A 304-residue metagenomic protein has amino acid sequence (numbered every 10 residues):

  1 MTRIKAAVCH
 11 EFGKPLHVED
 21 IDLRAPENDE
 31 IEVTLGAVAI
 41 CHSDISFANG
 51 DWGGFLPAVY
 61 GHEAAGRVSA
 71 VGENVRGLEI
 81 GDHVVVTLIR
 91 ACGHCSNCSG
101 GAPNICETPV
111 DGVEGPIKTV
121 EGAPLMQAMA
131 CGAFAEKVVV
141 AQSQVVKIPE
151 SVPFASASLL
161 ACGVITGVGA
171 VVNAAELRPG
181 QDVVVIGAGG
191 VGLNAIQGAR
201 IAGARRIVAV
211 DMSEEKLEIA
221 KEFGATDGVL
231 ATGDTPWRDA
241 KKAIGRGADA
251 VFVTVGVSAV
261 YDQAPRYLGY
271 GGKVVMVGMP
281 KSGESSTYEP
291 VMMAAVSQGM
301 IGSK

Functional and structural regions predicted by a protein language model:
K5-A7, H17, D22, T34 (+3 more regions): Residues located in well-ordered beta-strands
F12, S213, P280: Residues in the short beta-alpha loop(s) of Rossmann-like NAD(P)-binding domains
L23, C92-I186: NAD(P)H dinucleotide-binding glycine-rich loop of Rossmann-like/cofactor-binding domains, especially the beta1-alpha1
R24-V38, A48-S99, N104, P149-S151: Glycine-rich beta-strand-centered segment in the early N-terminal region that forms part of a ligand/cofactor-binding
V84, S143-V145, P149-D234, R238-D239 (+1 more regions): Mid-domain Rossmann-like dinucleotide-binding core that forms the NAD(H)/NADP(H) cofactor-binding site
A204, V257-K304: Glycine-rich phosphate-binding loop and adjacent beta-alpha segment of Rossmann(oid) nucleotide-cofactor-binding
D239-D249: A short acidic, Gly/Pro-enriched loop at the edge of an enzyme's catalytic core that lines a small-molecule cofactor
